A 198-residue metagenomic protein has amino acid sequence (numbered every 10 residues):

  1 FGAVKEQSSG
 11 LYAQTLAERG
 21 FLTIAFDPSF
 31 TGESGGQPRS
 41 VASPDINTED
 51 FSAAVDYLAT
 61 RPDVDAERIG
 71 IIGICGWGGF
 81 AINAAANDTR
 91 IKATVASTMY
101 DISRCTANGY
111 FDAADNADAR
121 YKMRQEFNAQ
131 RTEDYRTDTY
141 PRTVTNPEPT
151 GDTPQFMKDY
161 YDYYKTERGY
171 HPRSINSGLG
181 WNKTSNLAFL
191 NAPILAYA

Functional and structural regions predicted by a protein language model:
F1-V4, C75: Active-site glycine-rich loops that stabilize anionic/oxyanionic intermediates across multiple enzyme folds
S8, V41-P62: Alpha/beta-hydrolase active-site loop
A13-G35: Conserved alpha/beta-hydrolase
P62-C75: Alpha/beta-hydrolase fold nucleophile elbow
G70-G73, V95-S97, Y197: Short beta-strand immediately N-terminal to the catalytic nucleophile in serine-hydrolase-like folds
G73-N83: Glycine-rich nucleophile elbow surrounding the catalytic serine of serine-hydrolase chemistry
I82-Y163: Alpha/beta-hydrolase-fold enzymes
L190, A196-Y197: Short beta-strand/loop motif that positions the catalytic acidic residue of the alpha/beta-hydrolase fold
